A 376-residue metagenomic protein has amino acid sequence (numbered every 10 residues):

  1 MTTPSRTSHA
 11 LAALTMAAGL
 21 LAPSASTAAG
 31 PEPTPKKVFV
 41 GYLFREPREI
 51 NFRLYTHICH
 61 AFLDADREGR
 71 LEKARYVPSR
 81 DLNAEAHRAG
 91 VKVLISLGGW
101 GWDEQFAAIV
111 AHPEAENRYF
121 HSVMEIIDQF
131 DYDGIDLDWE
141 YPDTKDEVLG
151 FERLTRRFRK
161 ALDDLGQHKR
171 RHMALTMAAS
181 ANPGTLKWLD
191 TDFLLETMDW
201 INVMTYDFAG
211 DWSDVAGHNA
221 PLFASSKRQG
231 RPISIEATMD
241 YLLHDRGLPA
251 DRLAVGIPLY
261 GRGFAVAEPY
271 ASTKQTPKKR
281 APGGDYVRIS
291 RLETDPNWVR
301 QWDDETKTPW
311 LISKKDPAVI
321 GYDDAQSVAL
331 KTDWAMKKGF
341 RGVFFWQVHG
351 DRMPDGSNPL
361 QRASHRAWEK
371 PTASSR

Functional and structural regions predicted by a protein language model:
T2-A12: Bacterial N-terminal signal peptides that target proteins for export
A12-A22: Bacterial N-terminal signal peptides
A29-I127, P269, N358-R376: Glycan-recognition patch characteristic of GH18 chitinases/ENGases and related GlcNAc/peptidoglycan-binding proteins
K37, A89-V93, Y132-D133, R171-M173 (+3 more regions): Short, well-ordered coil/turn segments that N-cap beta-strands
R53-Y55, R252-W334, P354, P359-R376: Glycan-binding loop/region signatures in secreted carbohydrate-active enzymes
I58, I95, L137, I201 (+3 more regions): Conserved, mostly hydrophobic/aromatic
R67-V77, H121, Y141-R291: Substrate-binding surface in catalytic domains of secreted glycosidases
D128, D136-G166, M173-A181, V319-A373: Active-site and adjacent substrate-binding regions of carbohydrate-active enzymes
